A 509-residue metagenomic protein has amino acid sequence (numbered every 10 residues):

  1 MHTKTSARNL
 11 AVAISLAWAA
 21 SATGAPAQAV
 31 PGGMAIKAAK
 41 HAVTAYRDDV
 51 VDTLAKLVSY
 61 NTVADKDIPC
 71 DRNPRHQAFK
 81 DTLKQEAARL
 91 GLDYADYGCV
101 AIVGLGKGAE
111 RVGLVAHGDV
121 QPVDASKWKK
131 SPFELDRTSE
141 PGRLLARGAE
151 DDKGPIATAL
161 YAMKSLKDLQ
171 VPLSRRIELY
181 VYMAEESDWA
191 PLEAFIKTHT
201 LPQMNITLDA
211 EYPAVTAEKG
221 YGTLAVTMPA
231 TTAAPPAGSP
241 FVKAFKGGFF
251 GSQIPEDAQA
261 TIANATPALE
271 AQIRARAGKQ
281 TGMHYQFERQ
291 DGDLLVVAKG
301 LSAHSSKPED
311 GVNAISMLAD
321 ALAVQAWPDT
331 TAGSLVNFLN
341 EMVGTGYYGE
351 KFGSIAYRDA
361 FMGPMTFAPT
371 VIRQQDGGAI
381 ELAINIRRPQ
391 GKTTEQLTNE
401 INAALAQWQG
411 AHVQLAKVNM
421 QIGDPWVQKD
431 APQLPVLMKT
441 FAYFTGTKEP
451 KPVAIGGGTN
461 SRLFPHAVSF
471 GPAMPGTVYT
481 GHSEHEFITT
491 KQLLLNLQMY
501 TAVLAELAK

Functional and structural regions predicted by a protein language model:
H2-P26: Gram-negative bacterial Sec-dependent N-terminal signal peptides
V30-D124, I380-A383, T394-E395, I488 (+1 more regions): N-terminal helical capping/dimerization or prosegment-like subdomains of hydrolases acting on amide or phosphate bonds
A55-V63, A88-R89, K164-D168, A323-T330 (+2 more regions): Sec-exported extracytoplasmic/periplasmic mature domains
R111-V181, E185-S187, S483-E484, T490-K491 (+1 more regions): Active-site metal-coordination/substrate-binding segment of hydrolases, especially metallo-dependent peptidases
A125-S139, M228-A230, P235, E288-A298: Acidic-glycine-rich active-site phosphate/pyrophosphate-binding loop
D152-P235, P267, R274, G282 (+1 more regions): Acidic/histidine-rich catalytic neighborhood of metal-dependent amide-processing enzymes
V226, T231-G238, Q253-T261, A265-R274 (+1 more regions): A short core secondary-structure module
L301-A383, R387-A403, W408-K509: An extended, acidic, His-containing surface patch that forms the Zn2+-binding/catalytic region of metallohydrolases
